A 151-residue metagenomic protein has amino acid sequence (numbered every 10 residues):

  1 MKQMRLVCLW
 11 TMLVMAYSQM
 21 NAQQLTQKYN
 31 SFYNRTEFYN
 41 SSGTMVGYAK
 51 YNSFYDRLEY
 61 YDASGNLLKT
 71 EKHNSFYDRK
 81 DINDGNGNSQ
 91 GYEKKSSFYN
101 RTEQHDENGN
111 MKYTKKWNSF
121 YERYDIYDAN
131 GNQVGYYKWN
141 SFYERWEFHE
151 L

Functional and structural regions predicted by a protein language model:
M1-Q24: Bacterial Sec-dependent N-terminal signal peptides
A22-L151: Intrinsically disordered, low-complexity proline/glycine-rich segments
